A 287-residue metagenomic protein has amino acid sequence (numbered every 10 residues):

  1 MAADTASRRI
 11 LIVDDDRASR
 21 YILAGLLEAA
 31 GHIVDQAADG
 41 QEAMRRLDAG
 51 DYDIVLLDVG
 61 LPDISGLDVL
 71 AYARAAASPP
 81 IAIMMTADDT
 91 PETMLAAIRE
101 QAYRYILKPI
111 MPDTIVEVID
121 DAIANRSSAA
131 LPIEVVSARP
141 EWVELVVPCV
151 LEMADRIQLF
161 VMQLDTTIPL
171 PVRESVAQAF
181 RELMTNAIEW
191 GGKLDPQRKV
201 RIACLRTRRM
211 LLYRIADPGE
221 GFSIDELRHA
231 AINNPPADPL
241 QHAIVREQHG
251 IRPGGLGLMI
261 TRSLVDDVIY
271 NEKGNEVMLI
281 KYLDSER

Functional and structural regions predicted by a protein language model:
R17-D35: Two-component/phosphorelay signaling modules centered on CheY-like receiver
D39, S65-D68: Acidic catalytic/metal-coordinating carboxylates
R45, L67-P79: Short amphipathic alpha-helix used as the core "switch/output" element in two-component signaling
L67-D68, D89-R104: Alpha4 helix (beta4-alpha4-beta5 surface) of REC/receiver domains from two-component response regulators
E92, I110-I119: C-terminal output helix
E134-V143, I188-R287: Conserved beta-strand-loop-beta-strand hairpin that lines the nucleotide-binding pocket of ATP/GTP-utilizing enzymes
P171-R198: Conserved ATP-binding N-box helix of the HATPase_c
